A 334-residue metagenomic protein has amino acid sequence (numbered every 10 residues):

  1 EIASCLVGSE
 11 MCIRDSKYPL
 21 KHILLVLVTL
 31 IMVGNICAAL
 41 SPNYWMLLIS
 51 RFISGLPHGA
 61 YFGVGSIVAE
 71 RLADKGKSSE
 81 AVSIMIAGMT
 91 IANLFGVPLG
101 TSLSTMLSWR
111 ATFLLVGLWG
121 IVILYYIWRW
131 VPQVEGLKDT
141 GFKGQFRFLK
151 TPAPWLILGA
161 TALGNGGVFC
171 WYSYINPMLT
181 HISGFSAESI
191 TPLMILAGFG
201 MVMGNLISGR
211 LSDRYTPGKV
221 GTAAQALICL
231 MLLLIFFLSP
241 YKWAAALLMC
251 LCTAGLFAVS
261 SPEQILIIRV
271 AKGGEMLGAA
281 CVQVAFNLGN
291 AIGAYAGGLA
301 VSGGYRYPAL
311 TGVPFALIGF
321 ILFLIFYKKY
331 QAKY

Functional and structural regions predicted by a protein language model:
E1-G8, I13: Single conserved hydrophobic/aromatic residue that forms the stacking wall/gate of nucleotide- or nucleobase-binding
P19, L40-M46, G184, L238-S239: Helix-breaking motifs and short loop linkers at transmembrane-helix boundaries and internal kinks in secondary membrane
K21-L24, L47, G221: Primarily marks hydrophobic transmembrane alpha-helices of the MFS/SLC 12-helix fold
G34-C37, W45-S54, W243-L251: Paired small-residue
M46, K75-G76, S83-R129, Y174 (+1 more regions): Helix-loop-helix hairpin linking two adjacent transmembrane segments in secondary transporters
S50-G88: Cytoplasmic helix-loop-helix junction between adjacent transmembrane helices in 12-TM secondary transporters
G218-E263: C-terminal transmembrane helical hairpin of 12-TM major facilitator-type secondary transporters
V270-Y305, G312: A late C-terminal transmembrane helix in Major Facilitator Superfamily
